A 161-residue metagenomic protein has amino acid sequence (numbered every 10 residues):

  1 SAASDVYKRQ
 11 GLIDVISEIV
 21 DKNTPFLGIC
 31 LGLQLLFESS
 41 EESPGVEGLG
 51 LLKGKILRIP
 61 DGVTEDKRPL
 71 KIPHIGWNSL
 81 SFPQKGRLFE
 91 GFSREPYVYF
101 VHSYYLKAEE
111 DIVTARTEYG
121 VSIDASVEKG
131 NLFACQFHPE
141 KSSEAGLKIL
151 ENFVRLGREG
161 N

Functional and structural regions predicted by a protein language model:
S1-Y7: Short, small-residue-biased leader/transition segments that mark boundaries at the very start of proteins
S4, C30, L49, F153: Residue-level signal for inorganic ion chemistry
I19-S40, L52: Catalytic nucleophile loop
C30, H102, H138: Histidine-centered divalent metal-coordination motifs
E38-Y119: Pocket-forming structural segment of enzyme catalytic cores
E95, E128-L132: Beta-strand-turn-beta hairpins that frame and shape the catalytic cleft of phosphate-ester-processing enzymes
S122-E128: Short, surface-exposed beta-strand/loop micro-motifs that present aromatic residues
C135-N161: Acyltransferase
